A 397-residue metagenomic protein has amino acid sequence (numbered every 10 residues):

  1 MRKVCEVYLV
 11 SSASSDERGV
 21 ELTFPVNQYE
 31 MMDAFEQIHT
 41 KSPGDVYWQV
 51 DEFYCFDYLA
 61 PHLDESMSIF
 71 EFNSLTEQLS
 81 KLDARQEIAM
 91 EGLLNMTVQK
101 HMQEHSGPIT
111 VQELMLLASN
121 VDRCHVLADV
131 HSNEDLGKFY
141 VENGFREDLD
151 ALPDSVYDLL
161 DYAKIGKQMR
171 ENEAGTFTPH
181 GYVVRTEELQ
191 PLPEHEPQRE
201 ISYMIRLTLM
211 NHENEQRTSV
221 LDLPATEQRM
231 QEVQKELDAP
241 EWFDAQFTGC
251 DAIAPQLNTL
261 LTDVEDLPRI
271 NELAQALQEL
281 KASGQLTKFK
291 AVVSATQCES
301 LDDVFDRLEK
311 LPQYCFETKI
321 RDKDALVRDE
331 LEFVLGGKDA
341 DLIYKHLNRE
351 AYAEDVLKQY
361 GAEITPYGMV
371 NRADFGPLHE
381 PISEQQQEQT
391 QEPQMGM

Functional and structural regions predicted by a protein language model:
M1-E30, R199-E227, E392-M397: Short, extreme N-terminal segment that most often corresponds to the first beta-strand
V10-S15, E71, K138, A163 (+6 more regions): Residue-level signal for functionally critical sites in structured catalytic/ligand-binding pockets
F35-D158, Y182-M204, E215-D341, K345 (+2 more regions): Mixed-charge (acidic/basic) macromolecular-recognition segments
L149-R170, G175, G336-L357, A362: Amphipathic alpha-helical packing elements
D161, N348, I382-M397: Non-Sec secretion/translocation targeting segments of pathogen effectors
K167-Q198, E354-Q387: Long, highly charged low-complexity segments enriched in Glu/Asp and Lys/Arg with interspersed Ser/Thr
